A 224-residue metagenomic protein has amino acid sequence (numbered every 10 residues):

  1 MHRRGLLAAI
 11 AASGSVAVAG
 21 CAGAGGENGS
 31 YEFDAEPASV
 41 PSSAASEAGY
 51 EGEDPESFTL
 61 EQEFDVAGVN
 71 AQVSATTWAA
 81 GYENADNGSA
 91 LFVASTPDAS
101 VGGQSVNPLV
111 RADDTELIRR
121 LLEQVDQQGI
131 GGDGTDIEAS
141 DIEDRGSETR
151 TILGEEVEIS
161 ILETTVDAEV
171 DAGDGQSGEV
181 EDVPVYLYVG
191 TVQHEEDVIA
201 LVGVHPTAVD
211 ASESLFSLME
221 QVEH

Functional and structural regions predicted by a protein language model:
M1-H224: Terminal disorder- and signal-encoded targeting elements
